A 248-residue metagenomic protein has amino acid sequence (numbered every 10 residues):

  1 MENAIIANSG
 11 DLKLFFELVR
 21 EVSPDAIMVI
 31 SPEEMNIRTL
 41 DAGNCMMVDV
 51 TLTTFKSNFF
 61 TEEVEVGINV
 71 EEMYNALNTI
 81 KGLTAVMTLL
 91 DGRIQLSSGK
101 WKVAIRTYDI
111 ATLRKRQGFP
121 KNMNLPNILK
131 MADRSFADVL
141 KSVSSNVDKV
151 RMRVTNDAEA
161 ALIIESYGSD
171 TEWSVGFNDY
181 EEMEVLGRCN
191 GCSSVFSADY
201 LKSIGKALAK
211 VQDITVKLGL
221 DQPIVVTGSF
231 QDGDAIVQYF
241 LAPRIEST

Functional and structural regions predicted by a protein language model:
M1-R20, D25-S145, R153-T248: DNA polymerase sliding clamps and clamp-related checkpoint/processivity subunits
